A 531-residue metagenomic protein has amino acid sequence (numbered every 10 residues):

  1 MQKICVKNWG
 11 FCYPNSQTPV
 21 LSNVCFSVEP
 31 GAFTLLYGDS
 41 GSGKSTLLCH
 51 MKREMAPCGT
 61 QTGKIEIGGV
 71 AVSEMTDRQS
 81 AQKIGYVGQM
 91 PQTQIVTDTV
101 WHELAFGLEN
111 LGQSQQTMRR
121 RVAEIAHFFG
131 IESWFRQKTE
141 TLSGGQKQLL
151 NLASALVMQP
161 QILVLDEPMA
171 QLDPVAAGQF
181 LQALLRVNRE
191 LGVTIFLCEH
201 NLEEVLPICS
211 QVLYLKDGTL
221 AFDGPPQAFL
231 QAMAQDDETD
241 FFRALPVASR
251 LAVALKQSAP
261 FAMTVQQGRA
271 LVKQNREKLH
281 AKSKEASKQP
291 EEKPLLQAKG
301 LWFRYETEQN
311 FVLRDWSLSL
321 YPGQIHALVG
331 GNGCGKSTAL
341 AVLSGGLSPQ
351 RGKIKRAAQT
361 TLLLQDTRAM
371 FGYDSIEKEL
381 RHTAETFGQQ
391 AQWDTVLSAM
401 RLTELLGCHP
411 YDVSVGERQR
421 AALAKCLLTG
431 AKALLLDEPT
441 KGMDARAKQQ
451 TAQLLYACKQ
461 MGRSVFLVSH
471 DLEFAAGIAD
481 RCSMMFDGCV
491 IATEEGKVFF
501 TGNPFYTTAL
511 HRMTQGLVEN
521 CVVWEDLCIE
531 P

Functional and structural regions predicted by a protein language model:
T117-W134, Q389-L405: Conserved ABC ATPase "signature" region
K138-L142, H409-V413, E417: Conserved ABC ATPase signature
L163-D166, L434-D437: Catalytic Walker B motif of ABC-type/P-loop ATPase nucleotide-binding domains
E199-H200, S469-H470: H-loop/switch region of ABC-family ATPase nucleotide-binding domains
V205-P207, A475-G477: A short, surface-exposed alpha-helical micro-motif characterized by mixed small hydrophobic and charged/polar residues
T219-A252, C489-M513: Conserved beta-strand-loop-alpha-helix hinge in the C-terminal portion of ABC ATPase nucleotide-binding domains
D236-P294, Y506-P531: ABC ATPase nucleotide-binding domains
